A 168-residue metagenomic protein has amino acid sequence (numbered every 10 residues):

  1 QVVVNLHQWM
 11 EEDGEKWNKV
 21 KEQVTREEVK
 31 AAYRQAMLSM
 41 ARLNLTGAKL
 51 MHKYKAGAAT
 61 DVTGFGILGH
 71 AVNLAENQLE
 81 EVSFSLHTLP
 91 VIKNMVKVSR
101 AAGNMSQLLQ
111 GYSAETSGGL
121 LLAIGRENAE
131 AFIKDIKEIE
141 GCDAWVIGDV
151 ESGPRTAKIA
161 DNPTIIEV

Functional and structural regions predicted by a protein language model:
Q1-V168: Helix-biased detector of long, well-ordered alpha-helical tracts
